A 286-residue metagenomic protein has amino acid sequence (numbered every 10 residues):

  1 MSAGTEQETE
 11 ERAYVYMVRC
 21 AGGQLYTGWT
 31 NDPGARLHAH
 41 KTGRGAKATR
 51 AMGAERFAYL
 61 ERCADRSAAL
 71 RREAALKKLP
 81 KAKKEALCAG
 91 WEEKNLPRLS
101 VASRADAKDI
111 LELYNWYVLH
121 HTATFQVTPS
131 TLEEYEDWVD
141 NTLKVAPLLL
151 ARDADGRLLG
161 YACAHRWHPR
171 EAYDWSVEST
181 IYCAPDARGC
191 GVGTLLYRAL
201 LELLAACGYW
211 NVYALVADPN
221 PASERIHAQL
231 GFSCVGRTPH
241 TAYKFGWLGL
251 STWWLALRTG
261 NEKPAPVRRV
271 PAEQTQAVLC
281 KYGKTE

Functional and structural regions predicted by a protein language model:
M1-L87, W91-L96: GIY-YIG nuclease catalytic motif and its immediate N-terminal context
R19, P129-D186, Y197-R198: Acetyl-CoA-dependent GNAT
R98-I110: A short beta-loop-alpha structural element at the N-terminal edge of CoA-dependent acyl/N-acetyltransferase catalytic
L111, N115-W138: Conserved GNAT-fold acetyl-CoA-binding loop/helix
C163-R166, Y213-V216, S233-G249: Conserved catalytic-core motifs of GNAT/GCN5-like acyltransferases
T194, D218-G236, W247: Conserved active-site alpha-helix within GNAT-family acetyltransferase domains
L204-V216, E224-I226: Conserved GNAT acetyl-CoA-binding A-motif
H240-E286: C-terminal "cap" of GNAT-fold acetyltransferases
